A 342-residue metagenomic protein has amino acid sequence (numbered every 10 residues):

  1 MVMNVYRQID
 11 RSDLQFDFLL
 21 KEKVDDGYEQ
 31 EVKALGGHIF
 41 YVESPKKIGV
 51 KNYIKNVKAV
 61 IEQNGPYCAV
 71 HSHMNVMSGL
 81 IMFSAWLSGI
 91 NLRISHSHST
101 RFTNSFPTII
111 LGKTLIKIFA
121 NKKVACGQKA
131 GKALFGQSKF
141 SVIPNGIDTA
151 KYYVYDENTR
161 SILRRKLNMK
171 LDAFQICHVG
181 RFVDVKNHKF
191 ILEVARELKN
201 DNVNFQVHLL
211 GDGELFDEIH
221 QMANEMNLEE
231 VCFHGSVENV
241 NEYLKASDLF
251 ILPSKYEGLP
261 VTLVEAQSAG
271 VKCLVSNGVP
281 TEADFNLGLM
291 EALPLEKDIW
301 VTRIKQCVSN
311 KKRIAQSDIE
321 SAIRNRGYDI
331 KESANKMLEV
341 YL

Functional and structural regions predicted by a protein language model:
M1-N4, F174, H178-E197, E214-D217: A conserved mid-protein helix/loop that constitutes part of the nucleotide-sugar donor-binding site
N4-K55, E214-L215, V340: N-terminal strand-loop element at the rim of the active site of nucleotide-sugar-dependent glycosyltransferases
L19-L20, L263, K272-S276, E282: Short hydrophobic beta-strand element within catalytic cores of glycosyltransferases and related nucleotide-activated
K46-N52, K132-Q137, G146-K166, L171-D172: Acidic anion/phosphate-binding donor-loop and adjacent secondary structure in glycosyltransferase catalytic cores
S72-L80, S97: Short His-centered aromatic/hydrophobic patch
H220-G235: Nucleotide-activated donor-binding/catalytic signature segment of Leloir-type glycosyltransferases, i.e., the conserved
S236, K255: Aromatic "clamp/platform" in nucleotide-sugar-dependent glycosyltransferases that forms part of the donor/acceptor
E282-R313: Change "using UDP/GDP/dTDP sugars" to "using nucleotide sugars
